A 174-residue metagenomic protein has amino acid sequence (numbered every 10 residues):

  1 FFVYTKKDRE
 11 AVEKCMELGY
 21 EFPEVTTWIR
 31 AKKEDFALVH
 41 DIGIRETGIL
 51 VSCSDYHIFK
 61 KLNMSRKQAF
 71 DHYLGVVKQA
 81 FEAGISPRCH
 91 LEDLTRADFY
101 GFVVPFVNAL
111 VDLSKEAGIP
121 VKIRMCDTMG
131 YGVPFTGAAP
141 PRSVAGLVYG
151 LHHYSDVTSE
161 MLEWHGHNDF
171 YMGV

Functional and structural regions predicted by a protein language model:
F1-F2, E24-T27, C89-H90, M161-G166: Short catalytic-loop micro-motif centered on adjacent basic/acidic residues
F1-K33: N-terminal capping/small domains of soluble enzymes
V12-L18, K33-M161: Alpha/beta enzyme core
D127, G166-N168: A general secondary-structure junction signal
N168-V174: Thiamine diphosphate
